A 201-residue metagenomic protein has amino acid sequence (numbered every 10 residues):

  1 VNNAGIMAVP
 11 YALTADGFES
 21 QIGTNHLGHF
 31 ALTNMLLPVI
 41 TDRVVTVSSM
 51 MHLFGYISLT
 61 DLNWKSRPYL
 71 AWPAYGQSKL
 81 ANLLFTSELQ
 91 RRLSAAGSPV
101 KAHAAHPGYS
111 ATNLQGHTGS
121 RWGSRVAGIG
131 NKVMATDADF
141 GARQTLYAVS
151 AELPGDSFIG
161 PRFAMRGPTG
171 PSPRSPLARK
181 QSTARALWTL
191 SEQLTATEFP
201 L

Functional and structural regions predicted by a protein language model:
V1-T118, A196-L201: Rossmann-fold NAD(P)H-dependent dehydrogenase/reductase core
F18, P173-A178: Short glycine-enriched, charge-decorated loop/helix-capping segments at active-site entrances that position
Y56, L177-L201: Non-catalytic terminal and boundary segments that flank Rossmann-like NAD(P)-dependent oxidoreductase
I57-N63, H117-W122, I159-P168: Short, flexible, mixed-charge acidic loops at enzyme active sites
K65, R121-G130: A short C-terminal helix-loop "cap" of Rossmann-like NAD(P)-dependent dehydrogenase/epimerase domains
R67, A71, A127, P173-R174: A short, mixed-charge helix-start or loop-turn motif at secondary-structure junctions
S78, G128-P171, Q181-R185: C-terminal helical subdomain
N82-F85, G141-Q144, L187, S191: Alpha-helical packing segments of well-folded alpha/beta enzyme cores
